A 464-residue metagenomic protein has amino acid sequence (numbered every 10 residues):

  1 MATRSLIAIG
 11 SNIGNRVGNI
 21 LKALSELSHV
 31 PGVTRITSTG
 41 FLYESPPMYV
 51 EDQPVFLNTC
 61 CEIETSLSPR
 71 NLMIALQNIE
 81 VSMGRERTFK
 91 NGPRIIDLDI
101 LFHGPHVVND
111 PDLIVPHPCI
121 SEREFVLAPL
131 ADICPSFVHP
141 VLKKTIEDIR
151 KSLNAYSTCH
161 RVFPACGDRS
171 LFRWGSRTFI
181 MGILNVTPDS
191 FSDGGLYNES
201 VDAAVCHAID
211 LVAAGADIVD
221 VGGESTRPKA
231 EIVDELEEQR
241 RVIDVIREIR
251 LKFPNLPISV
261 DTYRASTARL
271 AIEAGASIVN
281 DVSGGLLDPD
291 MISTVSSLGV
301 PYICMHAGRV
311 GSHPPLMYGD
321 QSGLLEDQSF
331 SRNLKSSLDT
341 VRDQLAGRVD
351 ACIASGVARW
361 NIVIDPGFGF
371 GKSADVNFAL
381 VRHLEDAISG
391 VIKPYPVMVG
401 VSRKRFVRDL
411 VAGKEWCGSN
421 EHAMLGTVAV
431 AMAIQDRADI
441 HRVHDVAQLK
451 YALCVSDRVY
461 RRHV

Functional and structural regions predicted by a protein language model:
A2-P46, V50: N-terminal beta1-alpha1 ligand-phosphate binding loop
S5, I36, I180, I258 (+3 more regions): Hydrophobic/aromatic residues located in beta-strands of well-ordered beta-sheets within soluble catalytic
R16-G18, L67-M73: Short, conserved charged micro-motifs
S38-T65, G223-V233, H313: Short, charge-patterned binding micro-sites
M48-F56, R70-M73, Q77-R169: Flexible, gly/pro- and Lys/Arg-enriched active-site loops
I149, S190-C206, T226-L251, L256-P257 (+5 more regions): Active-site-adjacent loop and "lid" segments of alpha/beta metabolic enzymes
T158-F191, V357, G413, Y460-V464: N-terminal amphipathic alpha-helix/helix-capping segment at the start of soluble metabolic enzymes
C206-G222, A433: Catalytic domains of carbohydrate-active enzymes, especially glycoside hydrolases
